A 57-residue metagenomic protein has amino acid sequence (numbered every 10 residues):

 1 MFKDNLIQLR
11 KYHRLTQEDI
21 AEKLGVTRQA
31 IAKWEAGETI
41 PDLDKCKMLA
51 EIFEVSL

Functional and structural regions predicted by a protein language model:
D4-D19, K23: Short basic helix-loop element that most often maps to the first helix and adjoining turn of HTH DNA-binding modules
I7, L43-D44: Short, Lys/Arg-enriched C-terminal cap helix and immediately downstream tail that follows
V26-I40: Recognition helix of helix-turn-helix/homeodomain-like DNA-binding domains that insert into the DNA major groove
D44-L57: DNA major-groove recognition helix of helix-turn-helix/homeodomain DNA-binding modules
